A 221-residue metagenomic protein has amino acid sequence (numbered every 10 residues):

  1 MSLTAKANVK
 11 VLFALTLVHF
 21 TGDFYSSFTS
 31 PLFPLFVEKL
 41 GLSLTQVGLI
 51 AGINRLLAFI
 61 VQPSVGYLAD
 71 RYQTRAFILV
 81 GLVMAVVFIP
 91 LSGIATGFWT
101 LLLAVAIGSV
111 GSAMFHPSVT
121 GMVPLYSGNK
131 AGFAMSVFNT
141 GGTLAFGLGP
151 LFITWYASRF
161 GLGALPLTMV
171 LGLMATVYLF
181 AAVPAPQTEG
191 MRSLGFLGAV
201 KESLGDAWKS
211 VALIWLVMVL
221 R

Functional and structural regions predicted by a protein language model:
V11-P34, E38, L42-L44: Extracytoplasmic
S27, R55-P63, F146-G147: Residue-level signature of mid-helix packing/kink "hotspots" within the transmembrane helices of 12-pass Major
L35, G66-Y67, W155: Membrane-interface helix termini in secondary transporters
I60-W99: Conserved MFS/SLC helix-loop-helix module at the cytosolic interface between two early adjacent transmembrane helices
F88-G93, G108, L179-F180: MFS-fold secondary transporters
A104-G141: Cytoplasmic helix-loop-helix junction between adjacent transmembrane helices in 12-TM secondary transporters
F138-P184: Helix-loop-helix hairpin linking two adjacent transmembrane segments in secondary transporters
T168, A181-L204: Flexible cytoplasmic inter-helical loops of multi-pass small-molecule transporters
